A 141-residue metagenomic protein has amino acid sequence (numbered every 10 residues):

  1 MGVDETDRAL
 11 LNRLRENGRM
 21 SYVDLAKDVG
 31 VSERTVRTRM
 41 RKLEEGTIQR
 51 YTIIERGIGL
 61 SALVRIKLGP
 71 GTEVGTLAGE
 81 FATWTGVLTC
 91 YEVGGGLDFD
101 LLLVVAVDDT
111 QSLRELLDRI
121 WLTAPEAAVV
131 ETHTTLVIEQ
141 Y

Functional and structural regions predicted by a protein language model:
M1-Y141: A compositional/biophysical signature of low hydrophobicity enriched in polar/charged and small residues
